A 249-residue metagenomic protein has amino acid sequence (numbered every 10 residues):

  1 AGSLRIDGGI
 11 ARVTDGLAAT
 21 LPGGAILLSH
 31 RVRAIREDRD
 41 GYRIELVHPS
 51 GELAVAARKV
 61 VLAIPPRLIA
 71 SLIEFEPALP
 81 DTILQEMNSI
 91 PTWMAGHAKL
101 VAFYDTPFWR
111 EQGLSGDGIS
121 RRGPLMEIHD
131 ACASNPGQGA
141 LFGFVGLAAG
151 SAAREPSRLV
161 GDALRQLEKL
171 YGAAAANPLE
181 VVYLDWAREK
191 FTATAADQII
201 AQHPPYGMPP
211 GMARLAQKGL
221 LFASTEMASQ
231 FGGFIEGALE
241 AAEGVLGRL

Functional and structural regions predicted by a protein language model:
A1-R58, A63: Helical element adjacent to the flavin cofactor pocket in flavoenzyme catalytic cores
G2-I10, A25-L28, L53-V55, P91-A95 (+2 more regions): Aromatic-acidic/polar surface patches that form glycan- and anion
I6, T14, R58, P107-R121: Rossmann-like dinucleotide-binding core of oxidoreductases
R12-T20, V101, D162, Q166-L170: Amphipathic alpha-helical segments that form well-ordered structural scaffolds and often line/cohere around active
G16, L62, L100-F103, F142-F144 (+1 more regions): Structural recognition of the beta-strand scaffold that forms the well-ordered cores of secreted hydrolase catalytic
G41, V47, L72, L79 (+2 more regions): Conserved flavin/dinucleotide-binding core of flavoenzymes
K59-I83: Flavin (primarily FAD) binding-site architecture
T82-Q112: Central beta-strand plus flanking loop segment that forms part of the substrate or channel wall within the catalytic
